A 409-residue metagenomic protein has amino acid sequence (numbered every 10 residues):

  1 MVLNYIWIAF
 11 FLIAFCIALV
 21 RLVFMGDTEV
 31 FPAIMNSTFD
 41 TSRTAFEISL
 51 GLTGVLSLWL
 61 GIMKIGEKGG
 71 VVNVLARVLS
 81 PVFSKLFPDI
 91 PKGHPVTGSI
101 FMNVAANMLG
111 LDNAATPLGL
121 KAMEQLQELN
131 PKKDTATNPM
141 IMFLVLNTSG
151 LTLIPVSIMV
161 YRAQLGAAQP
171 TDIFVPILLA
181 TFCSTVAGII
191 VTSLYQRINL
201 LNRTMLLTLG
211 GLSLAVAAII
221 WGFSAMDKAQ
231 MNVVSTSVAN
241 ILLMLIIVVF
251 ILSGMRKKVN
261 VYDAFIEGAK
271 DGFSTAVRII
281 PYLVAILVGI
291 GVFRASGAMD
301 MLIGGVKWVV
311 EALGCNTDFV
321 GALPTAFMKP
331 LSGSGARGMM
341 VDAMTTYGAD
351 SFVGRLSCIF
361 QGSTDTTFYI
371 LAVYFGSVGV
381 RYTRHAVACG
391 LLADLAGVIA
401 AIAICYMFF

Functional and structural regions predicted by a protein language model:
M1-G54, V160-R294, A312-L313, H385-F409: Signature of multi-pass transmembrane helix bundles
W7, F11, C16, D27 (+17 more regions): Aromatic-residue detector
M25-T28, G93-T97, D134-T137, D227 (+2 more regions): Short, structured coil/loop segments at alpha-helix boundaries
E29-E128, K257-T346: Membrane-embedded alpha-helical segments and adjacent helix-loop junctions characteristic of multi-pass solute
N36-F39, F46, P95-T97, K132-M140 (+2 more regions): Hydrophobic alpha-helical segments, principally membrane-spanning helices and signal/leader peptides
L60, H94-V96, A136-P139, N240 (+7 more regions): Sparse, context-dependent recognition of short Cys/His-centered cofactor- or disulfide-binding micro-motifs
F101, A105, M140, M231-V234 (+2 more regions): Generic signal for short, ordered secondary-structure residues within or immediately flanking folded domains
A114-A115, A122-R162, A167-R197, L323-F409: C-terminal transmembrane helix pair
